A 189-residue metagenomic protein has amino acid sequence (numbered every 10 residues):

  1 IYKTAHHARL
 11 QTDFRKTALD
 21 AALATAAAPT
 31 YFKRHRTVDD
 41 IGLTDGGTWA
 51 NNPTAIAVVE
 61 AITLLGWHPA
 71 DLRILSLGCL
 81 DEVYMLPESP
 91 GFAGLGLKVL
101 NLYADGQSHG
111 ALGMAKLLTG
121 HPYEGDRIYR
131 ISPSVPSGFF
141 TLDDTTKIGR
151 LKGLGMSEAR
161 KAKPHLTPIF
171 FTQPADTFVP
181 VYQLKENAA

Functional and structural regions predicted by a protein language model:
I1-A189: Conserved catalytic cores and adjacent C-terminal regulatory segments of lipid-metabolizing esterases/lipases
